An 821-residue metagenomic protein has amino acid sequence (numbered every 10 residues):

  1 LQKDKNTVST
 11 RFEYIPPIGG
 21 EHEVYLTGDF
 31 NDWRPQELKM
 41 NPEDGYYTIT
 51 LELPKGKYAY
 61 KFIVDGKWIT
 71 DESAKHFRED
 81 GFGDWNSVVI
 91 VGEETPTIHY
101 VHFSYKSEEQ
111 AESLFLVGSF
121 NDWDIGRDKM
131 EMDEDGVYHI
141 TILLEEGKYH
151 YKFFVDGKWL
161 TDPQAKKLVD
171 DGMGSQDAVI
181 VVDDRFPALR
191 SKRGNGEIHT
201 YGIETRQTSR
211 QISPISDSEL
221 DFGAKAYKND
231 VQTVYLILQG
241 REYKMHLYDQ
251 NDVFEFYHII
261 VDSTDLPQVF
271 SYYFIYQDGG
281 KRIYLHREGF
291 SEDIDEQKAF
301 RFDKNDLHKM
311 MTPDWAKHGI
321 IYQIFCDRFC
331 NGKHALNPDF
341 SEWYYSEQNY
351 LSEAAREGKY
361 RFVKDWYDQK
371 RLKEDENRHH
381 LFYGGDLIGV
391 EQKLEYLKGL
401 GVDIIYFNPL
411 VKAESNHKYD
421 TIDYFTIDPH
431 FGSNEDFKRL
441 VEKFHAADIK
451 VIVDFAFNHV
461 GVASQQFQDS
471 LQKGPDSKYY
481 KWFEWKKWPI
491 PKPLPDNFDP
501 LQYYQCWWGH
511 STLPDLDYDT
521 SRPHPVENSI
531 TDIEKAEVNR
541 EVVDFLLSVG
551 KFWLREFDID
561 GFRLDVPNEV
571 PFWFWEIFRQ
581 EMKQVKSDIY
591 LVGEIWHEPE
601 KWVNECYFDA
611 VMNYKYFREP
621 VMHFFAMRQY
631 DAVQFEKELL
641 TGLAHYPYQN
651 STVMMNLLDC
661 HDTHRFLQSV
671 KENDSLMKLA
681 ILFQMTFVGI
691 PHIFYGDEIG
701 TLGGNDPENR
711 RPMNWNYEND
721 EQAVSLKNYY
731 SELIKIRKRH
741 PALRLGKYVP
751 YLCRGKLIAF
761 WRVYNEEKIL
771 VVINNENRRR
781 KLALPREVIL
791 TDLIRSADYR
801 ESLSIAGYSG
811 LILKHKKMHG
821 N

Functional and structural regions predicted by a protein language model:
Q2-K57, I63-E94, Y100-K148, F154-D183 (+2 more regions): Aromatic-rich carbohydrate-binding modules that target alpha-glucans
F186-P214: Short, compositionally biased P/S/T/A/G/V-rich stretches that sit at domain boundaries
S209-G223, K228: Contiguous beta-strand segments within globular domains
S218-G223, Y751-P785: Carbohydrate-binding surface patches
I320-Y322, I405-F407, V451-V453, F562 (+4 more regions): Hydrophobic faces of well-ordered beta-strands that scaffold small-molecule active sites in alpha/beta enzyme cores
C326-I404, L410-K551, E556, F578 (+2 more regions): Substrate-binding/active-site clefts of carbohydrate-active enzymes
V441-I449, H459-S477, R555, D565-Q649 (+6 more regions): Active-site-proximal helices and loops of the catalytic beta/alpha 8
E801-N821: C-terminal beta-strand-rich structural cap/linker in extracellular carbohydrate-active enzymes
